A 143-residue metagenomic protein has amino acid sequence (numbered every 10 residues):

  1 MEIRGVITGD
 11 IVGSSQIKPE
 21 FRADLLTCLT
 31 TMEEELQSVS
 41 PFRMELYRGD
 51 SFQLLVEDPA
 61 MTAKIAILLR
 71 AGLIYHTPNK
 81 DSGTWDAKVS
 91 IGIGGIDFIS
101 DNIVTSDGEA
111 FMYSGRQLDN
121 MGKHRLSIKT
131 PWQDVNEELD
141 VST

Functional and structural regions predicted by a protein language model:
M1-T143: Regulatory and interdomain segments flanking nucleotide-handling catalytic cores in signaling/defense enzymes
